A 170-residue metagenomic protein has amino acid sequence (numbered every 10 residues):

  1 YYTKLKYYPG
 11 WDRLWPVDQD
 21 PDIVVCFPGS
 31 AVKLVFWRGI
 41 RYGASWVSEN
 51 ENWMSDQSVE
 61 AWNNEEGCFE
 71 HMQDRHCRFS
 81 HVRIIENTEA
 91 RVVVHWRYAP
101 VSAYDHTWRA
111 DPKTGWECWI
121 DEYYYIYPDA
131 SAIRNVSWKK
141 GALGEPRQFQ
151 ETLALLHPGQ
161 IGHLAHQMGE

Functional and structural regions predicted by a protein language model:
Y1-E89, V101, G115: Acidic-aromatic substrate-binding/catalytic surfaces of carbohydrate-active enzymes
L5, L14, L34, L143 (+2 more regions): Generic detector of leucine side chains in alpha-helical contexts
R83-V92, Y125-S131: A short, structured loop/turn motif at beta-sheet edges
Y98-Q160: Acidic, contiguous internal or C-terminal segments within carbohydrate-active enzymes that form a structured patch used
G159-E170: Polysaccharide-binding surfaces and accessory modules of carbohydrate-active proteins
